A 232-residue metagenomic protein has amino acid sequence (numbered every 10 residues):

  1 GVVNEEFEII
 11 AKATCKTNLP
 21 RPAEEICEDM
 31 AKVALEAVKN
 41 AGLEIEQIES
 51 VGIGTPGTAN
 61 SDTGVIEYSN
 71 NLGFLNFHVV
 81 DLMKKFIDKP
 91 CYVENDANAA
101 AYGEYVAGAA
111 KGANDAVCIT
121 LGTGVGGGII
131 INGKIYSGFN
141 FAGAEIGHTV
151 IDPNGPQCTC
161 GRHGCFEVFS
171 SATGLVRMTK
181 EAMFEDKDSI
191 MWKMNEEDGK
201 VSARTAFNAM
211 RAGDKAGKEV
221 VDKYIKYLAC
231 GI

Functional and structural regions predicted by a protein language model:
G1-I10, C118-I135: Gly/Thr-rich phosphate-binding beta-strand-loop-beta motif of the actin/hexokinase/Hsp70
E5, D62, I131-N132, P153 (+1 more regions): Short, ordered coil/turn segments that flank beta-strands lining enzyme active or ligand-binding pockets
A13-C15, N70, F139: Short hydrophobic alpha-helix segments
T17-A31, L35, K39-V51, G57-V117: Glycine-rich phosphate-binding loop and adjoining helix at the ATP-binding site of ATP-dependent phosphoryl-transfer
N18-Q47, F166-F169, V176-R177, E181-I232: Adenine-nucleotide phosphate-binding core of ATP-dependent small-molecule kinases
K85, V93-A97, I151-S189: Glycine-rich phosphate-binding loop plus the immediately following alpha-helix
A142-E145: Structural signature of FAD isoalloxazine-binding scaffolds in flavoprotein oxidoreductases
